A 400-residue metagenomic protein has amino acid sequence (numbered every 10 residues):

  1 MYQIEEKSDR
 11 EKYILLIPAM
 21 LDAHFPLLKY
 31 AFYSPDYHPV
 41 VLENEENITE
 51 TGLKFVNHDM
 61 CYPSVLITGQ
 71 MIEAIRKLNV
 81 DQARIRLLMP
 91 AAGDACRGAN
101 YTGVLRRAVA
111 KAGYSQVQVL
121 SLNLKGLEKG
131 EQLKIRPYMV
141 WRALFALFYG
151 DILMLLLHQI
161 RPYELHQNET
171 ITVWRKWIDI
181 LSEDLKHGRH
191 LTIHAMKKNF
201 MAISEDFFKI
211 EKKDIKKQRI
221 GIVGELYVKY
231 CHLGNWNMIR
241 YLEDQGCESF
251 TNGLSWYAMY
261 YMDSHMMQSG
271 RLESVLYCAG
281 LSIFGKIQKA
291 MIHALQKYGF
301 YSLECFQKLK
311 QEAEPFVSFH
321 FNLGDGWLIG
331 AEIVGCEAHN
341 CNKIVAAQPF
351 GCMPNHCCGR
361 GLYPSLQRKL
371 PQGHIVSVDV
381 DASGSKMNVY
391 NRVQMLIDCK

Functional and structural regions predicted by a protein language model:
M1-K400: An N-terminal assembly and electron-transfer interface module characteristic of large anaerobic redox and radical
